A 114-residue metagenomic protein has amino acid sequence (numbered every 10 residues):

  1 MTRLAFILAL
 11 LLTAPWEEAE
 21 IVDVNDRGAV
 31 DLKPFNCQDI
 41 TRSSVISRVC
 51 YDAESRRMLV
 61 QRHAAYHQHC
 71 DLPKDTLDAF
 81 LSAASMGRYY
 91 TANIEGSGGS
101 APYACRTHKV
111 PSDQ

Functional and structural regions predicted by a protein language model:
M1-I7: Sec-dependent signal peptide recognition, specifically the positively charged N-region followed immediately by
T13-A14: N-terminal signal peptide c-region/cleavage motif recognized by signal peptidases
A19-Q114: Acidic/histidine-enriched, beta-strand-rich ligand/metal-binding domains
